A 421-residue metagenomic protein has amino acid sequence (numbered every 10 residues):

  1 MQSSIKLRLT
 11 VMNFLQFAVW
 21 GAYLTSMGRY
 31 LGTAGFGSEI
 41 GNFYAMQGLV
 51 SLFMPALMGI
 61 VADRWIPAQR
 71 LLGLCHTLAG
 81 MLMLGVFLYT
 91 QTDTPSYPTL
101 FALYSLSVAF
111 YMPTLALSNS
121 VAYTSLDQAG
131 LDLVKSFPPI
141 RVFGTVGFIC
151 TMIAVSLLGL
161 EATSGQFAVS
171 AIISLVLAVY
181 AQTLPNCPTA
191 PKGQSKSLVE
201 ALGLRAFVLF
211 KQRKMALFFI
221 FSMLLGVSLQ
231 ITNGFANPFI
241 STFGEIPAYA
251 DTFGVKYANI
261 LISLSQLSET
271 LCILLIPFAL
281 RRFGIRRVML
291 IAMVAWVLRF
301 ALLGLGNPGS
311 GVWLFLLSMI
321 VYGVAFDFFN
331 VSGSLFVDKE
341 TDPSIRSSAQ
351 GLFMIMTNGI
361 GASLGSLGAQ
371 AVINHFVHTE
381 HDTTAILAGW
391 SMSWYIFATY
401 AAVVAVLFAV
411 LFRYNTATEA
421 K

Functional and structural regions predicted by a protein language model:
M1-L52, K214-A250, A258-L261, N330: Helix-loop boundary and gating motifs at the non-cytosolic
M1-S3, P185-I220, E245-A250: Juxtamembrane intracellular "pre-TM" segments in multi-pass secondary transporters
Q2, L57, G85-Q91, S174-N186 (+2 more regions): Multi-pass alpha-helical transporter architecture, strongest for 12-TM Major Facilitator/SLC carriers used
N42-D63, I260-I276: Central cavity-lining transmembrane alpha-helices of secondary-active solute carriers, predominantly the Major
D63-T77, R281-M293: Cytoplasmic membrane-interface "Motif A"-like loop-to-helix N-cap segments of 12-TM Major Facilitator Superfamily
T77-T94, V294-P308: C-terminal ends and interior cores of transmembrane alpha-helices in multi-pass membrane transporters/permeases
L157-I173, A371-A402: A membrane-interface helix-boundary motif in multi-pass transporters
R287-G333: C-terminal transmembrane helical hairpin of 12-TM major facilitator-type secondary transporters
